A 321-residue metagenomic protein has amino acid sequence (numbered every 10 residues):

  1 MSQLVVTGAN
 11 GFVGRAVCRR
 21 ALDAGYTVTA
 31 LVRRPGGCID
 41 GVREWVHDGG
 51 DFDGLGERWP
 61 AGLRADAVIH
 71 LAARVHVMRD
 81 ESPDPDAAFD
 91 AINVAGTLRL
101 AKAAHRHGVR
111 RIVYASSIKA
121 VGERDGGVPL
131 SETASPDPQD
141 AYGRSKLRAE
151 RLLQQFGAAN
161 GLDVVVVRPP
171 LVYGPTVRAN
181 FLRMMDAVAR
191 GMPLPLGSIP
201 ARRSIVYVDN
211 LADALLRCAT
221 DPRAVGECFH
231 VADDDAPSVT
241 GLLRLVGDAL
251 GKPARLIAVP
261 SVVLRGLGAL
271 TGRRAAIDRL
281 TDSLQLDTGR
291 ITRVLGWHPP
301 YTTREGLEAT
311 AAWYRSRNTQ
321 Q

Functional and structural regions predicted by a protein language model:
L4-A24: N-terminal Rossmann NAD(P)H-binding glycine-rich loop of SDR-like oxidoreductase domains
H47-V94, R99, A103-R106, V121: NAD(P)H-binding glycine-rich loop region in Rossmannoid oxidoreductase-like domains and their noncatalytic homologs
L98-A141: Conserved Rossmann-fold NAD(P)-dependent oxidoreductase catalytic core, especially the SDR/UDP-sugar
R99, V177-R183, G197-A219, G226-E227: Substrate-positioning beta->alpha
D137-V165: Active-site Tyr-X1-5-Lys
G174, L196-A201, F229-A236, L245-G251 (+1 more regions): Glycine-rich Rossmann NAD(P)(H)-binding loop
V208, G241-R244, L267-H298, A309: Conserved C-terminal active-site "lid" loop/helix of NAD(P)H-dependent oxidoreductases that clamps the redox cofactor
R217-A275, R304, E308-A311: Mid/C-terminal beta-alpha module of Rossmann-like enzyme folds, strongest in SDR-family dehydrogenases/epimerases
